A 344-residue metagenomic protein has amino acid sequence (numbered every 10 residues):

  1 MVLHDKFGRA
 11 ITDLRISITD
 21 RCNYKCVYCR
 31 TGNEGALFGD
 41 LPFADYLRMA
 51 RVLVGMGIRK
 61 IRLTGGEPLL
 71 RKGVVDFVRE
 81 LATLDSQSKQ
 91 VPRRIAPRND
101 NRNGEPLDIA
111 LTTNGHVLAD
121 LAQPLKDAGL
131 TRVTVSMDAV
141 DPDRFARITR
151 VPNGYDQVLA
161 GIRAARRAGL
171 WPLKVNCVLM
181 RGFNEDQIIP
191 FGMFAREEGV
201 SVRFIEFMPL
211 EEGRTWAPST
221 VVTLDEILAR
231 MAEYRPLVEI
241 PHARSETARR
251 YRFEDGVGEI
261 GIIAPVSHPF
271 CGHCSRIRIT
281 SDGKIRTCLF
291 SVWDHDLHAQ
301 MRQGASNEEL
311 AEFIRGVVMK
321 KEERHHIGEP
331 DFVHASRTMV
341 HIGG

Functional and structural regions predicted by a protein language model:
M1-D13, M193-E197, F207-G344: Auxiliary Fe-S-binding modules of radical SAM enzymes
K6-D45, G55, L289: Canonical Radical SAM [4Fe-4S] cluster-binding loop centered on the CxxxCxxC motif and its immediate flanking residues
D13, S17, R62, T112 (+5 more regions): Conserved beta-strand segments that form the floor/walls of ligand-binding pockets within enzyme and binding domains
Y24, P142-D143, P269, H295: Glycine-centered loop/turn positions within well-structured domains that cap or flank conserved ligand/cofactor-binding
K25, C29, R71, D143 (+3 more regions): Residues that scaffold the ATP/ADP-binding catalytic core of kinase and kinase-like folds
E34-L37, A119, D141-T149, E211-T215 (+1 more regions): A short acidic, helix-capping loop that chelates divalent metal ions and anchors anionic groups
F43, L47-R62, R71-I205: Radical SAM/AdoMet-radical enzyme domain recognition
E67: Conserved G/P- and acidic residue-centered "switch" motifs that form tight phosphate/ATP-binding loops in soluble
